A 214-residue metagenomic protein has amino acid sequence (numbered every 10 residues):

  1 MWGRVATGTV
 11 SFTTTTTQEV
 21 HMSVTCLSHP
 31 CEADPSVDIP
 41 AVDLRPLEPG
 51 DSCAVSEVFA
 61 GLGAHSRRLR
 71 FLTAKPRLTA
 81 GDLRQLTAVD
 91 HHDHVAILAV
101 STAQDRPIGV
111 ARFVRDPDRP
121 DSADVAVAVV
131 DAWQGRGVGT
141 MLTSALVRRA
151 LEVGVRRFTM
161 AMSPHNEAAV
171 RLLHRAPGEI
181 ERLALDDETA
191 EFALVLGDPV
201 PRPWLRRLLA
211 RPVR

Functional and structural regions predicted by a protein language model:
R4-H21: Short, Lys/Arg-enriched N-terminal segments with co-localized hydrophobic residues within the first ~10-30 amino acids
T17-R214: Long, contiguous binding/interaction regions
